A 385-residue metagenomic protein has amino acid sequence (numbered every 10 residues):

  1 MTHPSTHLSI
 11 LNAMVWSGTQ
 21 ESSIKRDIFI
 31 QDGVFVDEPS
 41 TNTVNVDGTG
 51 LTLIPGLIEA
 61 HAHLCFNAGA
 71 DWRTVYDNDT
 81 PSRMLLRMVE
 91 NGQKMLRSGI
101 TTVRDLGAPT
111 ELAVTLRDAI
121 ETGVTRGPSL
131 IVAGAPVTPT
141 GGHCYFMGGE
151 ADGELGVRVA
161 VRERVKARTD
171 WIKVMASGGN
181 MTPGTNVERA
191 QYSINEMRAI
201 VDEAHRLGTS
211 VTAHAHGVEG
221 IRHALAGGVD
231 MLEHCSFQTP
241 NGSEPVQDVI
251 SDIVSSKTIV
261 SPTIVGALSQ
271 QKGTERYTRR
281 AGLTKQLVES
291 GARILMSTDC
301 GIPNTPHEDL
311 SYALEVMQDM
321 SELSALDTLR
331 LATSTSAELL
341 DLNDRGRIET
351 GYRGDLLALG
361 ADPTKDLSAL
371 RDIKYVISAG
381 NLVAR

Functional and structural regions predicted by a protein language model:
M1-N42, T49-L53, A361-L367, N381-L382: N-terminal metal-binding scaffold of metallo-dependent hydrolase/deaminase domains
L51-T122, H143, N195, A224: Metal-associated gating/positioning segment near the N- to mid-region
A68-D71, A113, I221-V229, V246 (+3 more regions): Histidine/acidic-residue-rich catalytic or RNA/ligand-binding cores of hydrolases and nuclease-related proteins
R73-L86, G142-V159, S210-T212: Active-site mouth loops of central-metabolism enzymes
R87-A113, G127-T138, T169-T182, S210 (+4 more regions): Divalent metal-dependent hydrolysis catalytic cores, especially in the metallo-beta-lactamase
D118-P136, E188-A213, I253-P262: Alpha-helix-loop-beta-strand connector modules within alpha/beta enzyme cores
G149-E219, L225: Metal-dependent enolase-superfamily TIM-barrel catalytic cores that perform enediolate-based chemistry
T278-D362: His/Asp/Glu-enriched, well-ordered alpha-helical/loop segment that forms or immediately abuts the divalent-metal
